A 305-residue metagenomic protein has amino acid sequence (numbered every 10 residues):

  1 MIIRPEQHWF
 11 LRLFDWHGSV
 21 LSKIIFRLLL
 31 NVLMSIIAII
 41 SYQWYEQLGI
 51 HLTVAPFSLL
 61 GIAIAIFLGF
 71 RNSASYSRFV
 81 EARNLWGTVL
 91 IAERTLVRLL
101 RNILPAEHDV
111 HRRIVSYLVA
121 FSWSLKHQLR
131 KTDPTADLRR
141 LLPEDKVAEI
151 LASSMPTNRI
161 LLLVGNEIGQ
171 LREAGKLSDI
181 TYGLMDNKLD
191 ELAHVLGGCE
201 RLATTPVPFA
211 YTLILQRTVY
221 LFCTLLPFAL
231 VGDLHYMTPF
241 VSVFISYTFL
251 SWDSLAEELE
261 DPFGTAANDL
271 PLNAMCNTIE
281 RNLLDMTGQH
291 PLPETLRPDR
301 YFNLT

Functional and structural regions predicted by a protein language model:
M1-G87, A106, L234-H235, R281 (+1 more regions): N-terminal juxtamembrane/topogenic regions of multi-pass membrane proteins
F10-K23, I180, N187, A193-R217 (+2 more regions): Membrane-interface, cytosolic juxtamembrane amphipathic helix immediately N-terminal to a transmembrane helix, enriched
L33-I50, V219-F249, D253: Juxtamembrane "helix exit" motif at the C-terminal ends of alpha-helical transmembrane segments in multi-pass membrane
S75-F79, T88, L99, S251-P262: Membrane-spanning helices that line or support transport/gating and their immediate boundary helices in channels
G87-I103: Amphipathic, membrane-active segments
R98-F209: Structured inter-helical modules in multipass membrane proteins
Y211, L226-A229, F263-A267: Long amphipathic all-alpha helical oligomerization modules
S246, L250, L255-T305: Cytosolic/matrix-facing juxtamembrane and C-terminal tails of multi-pass cellular membrane proteins
